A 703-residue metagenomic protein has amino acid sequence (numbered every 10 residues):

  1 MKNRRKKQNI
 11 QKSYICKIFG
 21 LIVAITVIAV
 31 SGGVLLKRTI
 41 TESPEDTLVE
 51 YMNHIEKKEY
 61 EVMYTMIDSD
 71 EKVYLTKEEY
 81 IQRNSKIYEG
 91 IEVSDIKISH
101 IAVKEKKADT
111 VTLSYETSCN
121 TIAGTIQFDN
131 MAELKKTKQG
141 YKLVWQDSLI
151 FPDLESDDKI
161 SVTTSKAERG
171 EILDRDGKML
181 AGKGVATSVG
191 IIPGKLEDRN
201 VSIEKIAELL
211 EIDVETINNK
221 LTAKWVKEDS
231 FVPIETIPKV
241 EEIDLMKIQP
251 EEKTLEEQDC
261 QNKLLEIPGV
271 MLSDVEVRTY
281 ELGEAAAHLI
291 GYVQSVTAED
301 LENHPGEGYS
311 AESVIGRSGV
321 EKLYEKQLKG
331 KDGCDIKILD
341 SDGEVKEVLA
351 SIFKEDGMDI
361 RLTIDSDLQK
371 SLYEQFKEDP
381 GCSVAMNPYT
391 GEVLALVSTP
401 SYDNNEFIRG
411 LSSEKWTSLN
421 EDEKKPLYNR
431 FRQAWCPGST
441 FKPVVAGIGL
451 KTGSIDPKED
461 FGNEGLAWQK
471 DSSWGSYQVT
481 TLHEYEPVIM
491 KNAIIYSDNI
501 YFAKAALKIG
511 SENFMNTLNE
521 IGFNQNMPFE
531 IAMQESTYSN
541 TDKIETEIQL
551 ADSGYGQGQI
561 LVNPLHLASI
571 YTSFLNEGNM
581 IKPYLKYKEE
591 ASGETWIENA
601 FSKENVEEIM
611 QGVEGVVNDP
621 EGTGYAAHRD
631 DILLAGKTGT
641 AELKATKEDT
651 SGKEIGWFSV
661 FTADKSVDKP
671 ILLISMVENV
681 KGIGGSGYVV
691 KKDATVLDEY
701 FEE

Functional and structural regions predicted by a protein language model:
M1-I15: N-terminal Lys/Arg-rich, disordered targeting/topogenic segments
F19-G32: Hydrophobic membrane-insertion alpha-helices, especially the h-region of bacterial N-terminal signal peptides
L35-R38, V49-E50, M66-E71, S118-T121 (+14 more regions): Second-shell loop/turn segments in exported
I40-Y60, M66: Short, aromatic-enriched amphipathic alpha-helices that serve as compact interaction elements
D46, E61-T110: Short solvent-exposed beta->alpha transition segments
K86-C382, Y402-P426, A434: Extracytoplasmic/periplasmic proteins that interact with beta-lactams or build/remodel peptidoglycan
L339-L349, P388-S439, V444-S675, G685: Beta-lactam-recognizing serine transpeptidase/beta-lactamase-like catalytic domain environment
V690-E703: Short, gly/Ser/Thr-rich active-site loops of penicillin-recognizing serine hydrolases
